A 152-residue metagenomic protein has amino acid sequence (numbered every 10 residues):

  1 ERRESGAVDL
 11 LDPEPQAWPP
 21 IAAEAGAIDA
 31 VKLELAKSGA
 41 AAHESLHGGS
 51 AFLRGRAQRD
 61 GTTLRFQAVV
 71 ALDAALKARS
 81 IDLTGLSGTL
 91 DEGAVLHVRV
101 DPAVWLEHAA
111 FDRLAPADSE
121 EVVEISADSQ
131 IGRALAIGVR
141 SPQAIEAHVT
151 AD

Functional and structural regions predicted by a protein language model:
E1-D152: A short, solvent-exposed, low-complexity linear motif enriched for acidic/polar residues with Pro/Gly/Ser/Thr
